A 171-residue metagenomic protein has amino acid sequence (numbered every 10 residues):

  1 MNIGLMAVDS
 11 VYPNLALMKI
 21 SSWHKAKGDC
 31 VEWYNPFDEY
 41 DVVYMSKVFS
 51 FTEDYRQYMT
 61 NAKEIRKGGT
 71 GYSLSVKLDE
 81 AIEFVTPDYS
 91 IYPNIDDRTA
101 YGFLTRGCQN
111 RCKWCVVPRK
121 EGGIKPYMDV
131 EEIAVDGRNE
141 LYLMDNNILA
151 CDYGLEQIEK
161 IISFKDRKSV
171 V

Functional and structural regions predicted by a protein language model:
M1, Y40-V42, T52, A100-T105 (+1 more regions): Conserved Radical SAM active-site core
M1-E64, S73: A short, structured N-terminal alpha-helical element that caps or precedes a catalytic domain
M6, S46, G68, P118 (+1 more regions): Conserved residues at the C-terminal ends of beta-strands
V48-S50, T70, T105-G107: Beta-hairpin (beta-strand-turn-beta-strand) motif
E53-R56, V76-L78, K113, D152-G154: Short glycine-/acidic-enriched loop or helix-start segments at secondary-structure transitions that form or flank
E64-Y92: Ser/Thr/Gly-rich flexible loops in soluble cytosolic domains mediating phosphotransfer, phosphorylation
P93-R98: Short Cys/His-rich Zn2+-coordinating modules
C108, C112-C115: Short cysteine clusters
